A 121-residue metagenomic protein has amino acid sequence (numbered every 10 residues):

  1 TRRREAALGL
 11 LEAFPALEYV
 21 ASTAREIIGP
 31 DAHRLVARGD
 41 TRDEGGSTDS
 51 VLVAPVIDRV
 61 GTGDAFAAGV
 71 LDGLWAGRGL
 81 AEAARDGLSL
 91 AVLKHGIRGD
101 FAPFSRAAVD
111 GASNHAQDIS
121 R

Functional and structural regions predicted by a protein language model:
T1-D43: Conserved phosphate/ATP/ADP-binding segment of small-molecule kinases
A7-L10, G46, S50, K94: Homeobox/homeodomain signature
G29-A32, S47, H95, P103: Short active-site-adjacent structural elements
V36-A37, E44-L52, V56: A beta-strand-loop signature enriched in Asp, Gly, Thr, and Trp that corresponds to the sialidase/neuraminidase Asp-box
R38, E44-G45, R98, D110: Feature targets compositionally biased, intrinsically disordered low-complexity regions with long contiguous runs
V51-H115: Conserved post-catalytic alpha-helical subdomain immediately downstream of the catalytic base and nucleotide-binding
Q117-R121: Structural signal for terminal/edge beta-strands and the immediately following C-terminal loop/tail that closes
